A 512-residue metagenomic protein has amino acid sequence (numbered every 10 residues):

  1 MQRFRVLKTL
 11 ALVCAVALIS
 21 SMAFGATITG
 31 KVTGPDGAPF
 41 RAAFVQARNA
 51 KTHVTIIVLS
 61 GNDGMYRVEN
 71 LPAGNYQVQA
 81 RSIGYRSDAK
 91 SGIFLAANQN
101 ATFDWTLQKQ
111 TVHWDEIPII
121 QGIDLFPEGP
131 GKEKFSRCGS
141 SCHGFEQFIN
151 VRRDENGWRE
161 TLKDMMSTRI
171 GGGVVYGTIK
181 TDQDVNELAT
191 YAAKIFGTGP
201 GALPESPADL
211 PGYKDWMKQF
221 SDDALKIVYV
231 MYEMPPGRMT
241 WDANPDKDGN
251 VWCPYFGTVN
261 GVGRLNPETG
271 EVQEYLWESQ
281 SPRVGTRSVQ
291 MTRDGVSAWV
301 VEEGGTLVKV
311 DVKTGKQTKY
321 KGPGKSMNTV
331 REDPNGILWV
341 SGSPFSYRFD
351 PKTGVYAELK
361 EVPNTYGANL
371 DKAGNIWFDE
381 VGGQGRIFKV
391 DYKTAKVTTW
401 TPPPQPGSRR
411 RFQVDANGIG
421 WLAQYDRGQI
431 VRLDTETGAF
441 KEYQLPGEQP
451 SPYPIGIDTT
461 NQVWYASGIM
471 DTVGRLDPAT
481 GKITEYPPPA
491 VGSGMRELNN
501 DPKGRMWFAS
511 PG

Functional and structural regions predicted by a protein language model:
T29-F40: Structural motif
A38-R41, R67-N75, I83: Short Pro-Gly-centered beta-turn/loop motif in secreted/extracellular proteins
A50-H53, N75, Q79-S91: A short, solvent-exposed loop/turn motif at the edges and junctions of modular extracellular/periplasmic domains
A50-M65, E69: Short, acidic Ser/Thr/Gly-rich low-complexity loop/linker segments typical of extracellular and cell-surface proteins
F94-I117: Extracellular beta-sheet/turn segments enriched in Thr/Pro/Gly and aliphatic residues
K134-E146, L188: The canonical Cys-X-X-Cys-His
G237-D248, Q280-R293, P323-N335, V362-A373 (+4 more regions): Beta-rich, blade/repeat-based domains predominating in secreted/periplasmic proteins but also intracellular
V251-G257, R293, A298-G304, L338-P344 (+4 more regions): Conserved beta-strand positions in repeat-built beta-propeller and related beta-rich domains
